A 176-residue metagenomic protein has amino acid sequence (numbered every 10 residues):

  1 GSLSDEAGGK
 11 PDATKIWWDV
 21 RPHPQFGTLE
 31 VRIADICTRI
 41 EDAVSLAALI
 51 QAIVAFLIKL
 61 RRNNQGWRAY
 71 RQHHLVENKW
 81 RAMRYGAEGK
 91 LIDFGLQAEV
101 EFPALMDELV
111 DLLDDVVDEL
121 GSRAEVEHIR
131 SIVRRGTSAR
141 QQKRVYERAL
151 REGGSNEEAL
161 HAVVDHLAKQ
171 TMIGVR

Functional and structural regions predicted by a protein language model:
G1-R176: C-terminal accessory/tail domains of diverse enzymes
